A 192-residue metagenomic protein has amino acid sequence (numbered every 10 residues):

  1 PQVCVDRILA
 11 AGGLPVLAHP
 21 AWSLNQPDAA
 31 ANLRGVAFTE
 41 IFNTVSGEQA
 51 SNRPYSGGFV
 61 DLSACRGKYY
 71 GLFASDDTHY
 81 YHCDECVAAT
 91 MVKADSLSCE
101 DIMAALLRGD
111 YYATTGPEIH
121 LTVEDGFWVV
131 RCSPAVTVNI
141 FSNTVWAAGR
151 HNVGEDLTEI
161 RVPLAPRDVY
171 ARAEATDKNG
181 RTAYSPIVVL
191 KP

Functional and structural regions predicted by a protein language model:
P1-C4, L24-D28: Short, charged beta->alpha transition segments
P1-V16, A64: Surface-exposed amphipathic alpha-helices with a cationic face
L9-N25, L72: Aromatic-lined carbohydrate-recognition surfaces of secreted/lumenal glycan-active proteins
N25-P192: Charged catalytic cores and adjacent phosphate/nucleic-acid-binding surfaces used for phosphate/nucleic-acid chemistry
